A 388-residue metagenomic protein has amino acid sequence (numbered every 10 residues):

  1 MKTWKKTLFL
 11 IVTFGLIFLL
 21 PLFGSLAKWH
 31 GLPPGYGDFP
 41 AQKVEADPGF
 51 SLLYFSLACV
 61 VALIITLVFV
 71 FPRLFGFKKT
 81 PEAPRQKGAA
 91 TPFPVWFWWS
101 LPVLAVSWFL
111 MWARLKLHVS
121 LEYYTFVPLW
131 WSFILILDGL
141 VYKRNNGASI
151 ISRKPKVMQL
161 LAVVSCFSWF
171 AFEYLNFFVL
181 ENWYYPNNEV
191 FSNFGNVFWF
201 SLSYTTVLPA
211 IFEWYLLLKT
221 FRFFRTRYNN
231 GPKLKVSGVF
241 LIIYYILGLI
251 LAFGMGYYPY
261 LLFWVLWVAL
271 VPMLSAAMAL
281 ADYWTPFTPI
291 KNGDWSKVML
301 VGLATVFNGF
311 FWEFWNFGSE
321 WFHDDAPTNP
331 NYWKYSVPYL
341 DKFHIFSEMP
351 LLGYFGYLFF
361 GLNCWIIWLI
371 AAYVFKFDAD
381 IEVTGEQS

Functional and structural regions predicted by a protein language model:
M1-S388: Aromatic-rich, lipid-facing transmembrane alpha helices and their immediate juxtamembrane interface loops in integral
